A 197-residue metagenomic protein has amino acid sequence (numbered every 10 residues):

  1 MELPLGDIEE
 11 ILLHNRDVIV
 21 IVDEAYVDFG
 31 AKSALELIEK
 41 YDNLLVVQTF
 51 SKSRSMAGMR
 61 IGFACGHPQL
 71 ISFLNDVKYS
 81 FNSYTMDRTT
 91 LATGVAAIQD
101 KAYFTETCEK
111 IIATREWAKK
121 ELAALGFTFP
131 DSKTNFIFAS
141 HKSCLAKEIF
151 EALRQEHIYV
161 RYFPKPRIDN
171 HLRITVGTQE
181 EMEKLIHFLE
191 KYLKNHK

Functional and structural regions predicted by a protein language model:
M1-V20, E24-M56, L70: Active-site pre-lysine segment of PLP-dependent enzymes
V22, Q48, D131, V160-Y162: Hydrophobic residues in well-ordered beta-strands that form the structural core
N43-A123, F127-P130: PLP-dependent aminotransferase class I/II
G58, K133, R167-N170: Short acidic/glycine-enriched loop/turn segments that link adjacent beta-strands
G66, A139-S143, V176-T178: Short beta-strand-to-loop capping motifs
I112, A123-E156, L172: Conserved PLP-binding catalytic core of the aspartate aminotransferase-like
A152-E156, R161, K165-K197: PLP-dependent enzyme catalytic core of the Aspartate aminotransferase-like
